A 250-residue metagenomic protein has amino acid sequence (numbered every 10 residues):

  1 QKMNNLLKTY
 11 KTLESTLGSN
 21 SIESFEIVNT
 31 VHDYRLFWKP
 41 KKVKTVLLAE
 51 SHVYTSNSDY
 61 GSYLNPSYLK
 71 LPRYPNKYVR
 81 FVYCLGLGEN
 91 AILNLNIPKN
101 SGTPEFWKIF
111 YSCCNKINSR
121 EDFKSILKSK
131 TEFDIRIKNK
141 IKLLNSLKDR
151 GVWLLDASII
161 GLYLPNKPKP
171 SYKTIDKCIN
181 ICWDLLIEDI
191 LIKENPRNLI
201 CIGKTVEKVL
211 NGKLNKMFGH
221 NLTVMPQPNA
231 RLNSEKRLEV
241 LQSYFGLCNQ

Functional and structural regions predicted by a protein language model:
Q1-N4, I200-C201, E207, R231 (+2 more regions): Intrinsically disordered, charged low-complexity linkers and terminal tails that flank or connect structured domains
N4-N198, T205-V209: A polyanion-binding, active-site-adjacent surface
N90, K108-S112, F218-C248: Short, flexible loop segments at boundaries between secondary-structure elements
S158, G203, M225-N229: Residues at the C-termini of beta-strands that transition into short coil/loop
K167-K169, L214, R237-E239: Surface-exposed beta-strand edges and their flanking turn/coil or helix-capping segments
V209-G219: Short, aromatic/basic amphipathic alpha-helical patches
